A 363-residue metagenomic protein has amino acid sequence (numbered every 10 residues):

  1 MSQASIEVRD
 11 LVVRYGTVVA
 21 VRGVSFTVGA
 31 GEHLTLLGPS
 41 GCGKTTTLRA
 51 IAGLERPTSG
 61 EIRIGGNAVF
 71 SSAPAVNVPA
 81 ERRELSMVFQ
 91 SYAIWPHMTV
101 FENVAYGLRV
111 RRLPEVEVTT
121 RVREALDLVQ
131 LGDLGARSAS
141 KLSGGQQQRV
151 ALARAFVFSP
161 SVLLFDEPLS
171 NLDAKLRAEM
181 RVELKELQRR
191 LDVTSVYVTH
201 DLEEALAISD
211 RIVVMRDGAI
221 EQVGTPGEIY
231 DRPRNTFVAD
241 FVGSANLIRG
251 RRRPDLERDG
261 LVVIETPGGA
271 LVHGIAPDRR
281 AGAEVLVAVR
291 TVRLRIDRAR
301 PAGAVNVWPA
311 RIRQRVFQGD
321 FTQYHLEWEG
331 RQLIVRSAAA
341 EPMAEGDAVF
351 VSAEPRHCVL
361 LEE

Functional and structural regions predicted by a protein language model:
V13, S25-V28: Conserved A-loop
L37-P39: The feature captures the beta-strand-to-loop junction immediately N-terminal to the Walker
A52: Helix-to-loop junction immediately C-terminal to a conserved catalytic motif
T58-E61, E117, D217, R249: Conserved coupling/switch loops of ABC nucleotide-binding domains, chiefly the family-specific signature
G60-S71: Conserved ABC transporter NBD signature motif
E84-S86, Q90, I94-F237: ABC ATPase nucleotide-binding domains
D231, D255-L261, T266-R315, A340-E363: Glycine/charge-rich catalytic "coupling/switch" loops of P-loop NTPases
